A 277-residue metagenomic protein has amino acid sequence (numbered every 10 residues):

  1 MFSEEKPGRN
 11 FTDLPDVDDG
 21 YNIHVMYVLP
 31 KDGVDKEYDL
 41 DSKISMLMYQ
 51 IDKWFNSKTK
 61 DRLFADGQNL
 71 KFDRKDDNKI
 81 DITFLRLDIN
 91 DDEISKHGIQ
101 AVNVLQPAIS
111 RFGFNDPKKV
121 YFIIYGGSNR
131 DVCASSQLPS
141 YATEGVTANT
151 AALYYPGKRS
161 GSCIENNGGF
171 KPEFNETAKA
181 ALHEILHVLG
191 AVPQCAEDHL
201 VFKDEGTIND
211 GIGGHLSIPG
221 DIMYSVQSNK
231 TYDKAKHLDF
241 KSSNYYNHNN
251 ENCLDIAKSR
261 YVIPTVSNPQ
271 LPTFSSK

Functional and structural regions predicted by a protein language model:
F2-V120, I124-L138, I164-G169, N175 (+2 more regions): Propeptide-to-catalytic entry region of secreted or membrane-anchored zinc metalloproteases
D16, S140-E144, F170, G211-G214: Short consensus segments that form the blades of beta-propeller domains, in both extracellular/periplasmic
N22-Y27, K119-Y125, A151-Y155, K179 (+2 more regions): Structural recognition of the beta-strand scaffold that forms the well-ordered cores of secreted hydrolase catalytic
R62-F64, I124-R130, L153-Y155, G214 (+1 more regions): Secretory-pathway extracellular proteins and peptide precursors enriched for disulfide-bonded cysteines
N129-Y154: Catalytic zinc-binding patch centered on the HExxH motif and its immediate surroundings that defines zinc-dependent
S140, F202, R260: Cys/His-rich zinc-coordinating "finger/knuckle" motifs
K158-E251: The catalytic-center signature of Zn2+-dependent metalloproteases
H237-K277: A recurrent domain-boundary module in secreted/ectodomain proteins
